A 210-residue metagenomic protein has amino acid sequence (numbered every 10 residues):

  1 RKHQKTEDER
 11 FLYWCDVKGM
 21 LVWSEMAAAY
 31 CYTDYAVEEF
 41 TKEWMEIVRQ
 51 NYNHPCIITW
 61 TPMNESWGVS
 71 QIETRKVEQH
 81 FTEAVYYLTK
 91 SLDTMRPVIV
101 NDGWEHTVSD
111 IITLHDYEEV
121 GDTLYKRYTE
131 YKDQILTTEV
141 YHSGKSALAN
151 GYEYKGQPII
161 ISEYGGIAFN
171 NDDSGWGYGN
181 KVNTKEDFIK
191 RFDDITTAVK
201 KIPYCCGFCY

Functional and structural regions predicted by a protein language model:
R1-Y210: Substrate-binding/catalytic cleft of secreted carbohydrate-active enzymes, primarily glycoside hydrolases
